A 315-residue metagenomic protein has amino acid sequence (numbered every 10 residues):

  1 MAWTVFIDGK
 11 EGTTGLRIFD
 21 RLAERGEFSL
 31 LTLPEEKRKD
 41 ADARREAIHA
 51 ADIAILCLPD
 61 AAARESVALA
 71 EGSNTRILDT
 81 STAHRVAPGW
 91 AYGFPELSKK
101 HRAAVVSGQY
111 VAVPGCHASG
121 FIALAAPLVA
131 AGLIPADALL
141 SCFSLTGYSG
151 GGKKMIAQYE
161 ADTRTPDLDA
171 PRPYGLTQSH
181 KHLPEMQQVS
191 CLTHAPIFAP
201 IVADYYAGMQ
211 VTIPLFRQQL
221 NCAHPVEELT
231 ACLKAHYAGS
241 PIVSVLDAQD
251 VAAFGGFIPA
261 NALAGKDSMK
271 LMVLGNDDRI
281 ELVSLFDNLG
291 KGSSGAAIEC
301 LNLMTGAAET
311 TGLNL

Functional and structural regions predicted by a protein language model:
A2-Y174, L274-N276: N-terminal Rossmann-like NAD(P) cofactor-binding subdomain of oxidoreductases, focused on the glycine-rich
G9, T13, C116-A123, T177-P184 (+4 more regions): Conserved active-site and cofactor/substrate-binding residues in soluble primary-metabolism enzymes
F19, I122-V129, L183-Q187, T230 (+2 more regions): Predominant activation on well-ordered alpha-helical scaffold segments within soluble catalytic domains
R21, R25, A131, V189 (+3 more regions): Change "in soluble alpha/beta enzymes" to "in soluble alpha/beta proteins
L31, I197-A199, L246: General small-molecule cofactor/ligand-binding pocket signal
S107-Q109, M209-V211, D278-I280: Short amphipathic alpha-helical segments
Q178-Y206, Q210-T212: Oxyanion-binding "anion nests"
P214-L315: C-terminal active-site/capping subdomain that shapes the small-molecule cofactor and substrate pocket of enzyme
